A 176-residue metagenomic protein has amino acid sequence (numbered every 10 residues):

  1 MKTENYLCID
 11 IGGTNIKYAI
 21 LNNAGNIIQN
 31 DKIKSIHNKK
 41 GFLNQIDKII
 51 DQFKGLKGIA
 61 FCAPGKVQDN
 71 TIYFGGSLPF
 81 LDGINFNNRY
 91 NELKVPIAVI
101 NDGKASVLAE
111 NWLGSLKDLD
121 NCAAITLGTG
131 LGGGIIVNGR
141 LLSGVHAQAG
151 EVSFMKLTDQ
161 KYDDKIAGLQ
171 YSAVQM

Functional and structural regions predicted by a protein language model:
K2-A63: Conserved phosphate-binding loops in N-terminal lobes of ATP-dependent enzymes of the actin/Hsp70/sugar-kinase
D10, D102, G128: Active-site glycine-centered loops adjacent to acidic/histidine catalytic or metal-binding residues that shape
A19-N23, K39, A98, L113-M176: Glycine/GP-enriched mid-protein hinge/lid loop-to-helix segment characteristic of carbohydrate kinases
I27, I72, L141-L142: Hydrophobic "anchor" residues
N30-K32, G75, G144: Residue-level detector of high-confidence beta-strand sites
I36-D47, G55-I59, G65-N121, Y162: Glycine-rich phosphate-binding loop and adjoining helix at the ATP-binding site of ATP-dependent phosphoryl-transfer
P64-V67, G128-G130: Short glycine-rich anion-binding loops that position phosphate/pyrophosphate groups of nucleotides and phosphorylated
